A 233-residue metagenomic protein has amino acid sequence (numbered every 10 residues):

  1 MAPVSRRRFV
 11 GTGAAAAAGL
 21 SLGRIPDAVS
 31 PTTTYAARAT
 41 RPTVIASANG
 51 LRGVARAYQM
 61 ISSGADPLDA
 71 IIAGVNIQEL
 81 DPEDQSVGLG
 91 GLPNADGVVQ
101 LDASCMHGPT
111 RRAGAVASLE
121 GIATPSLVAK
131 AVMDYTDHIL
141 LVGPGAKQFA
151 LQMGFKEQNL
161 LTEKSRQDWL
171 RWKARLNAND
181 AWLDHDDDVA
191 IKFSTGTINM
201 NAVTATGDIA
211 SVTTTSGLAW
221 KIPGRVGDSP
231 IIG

Functional and structural regions predicted by a protein language model:
M1-A17: N-terminal secretory signal peptides and thylakoid transit peptides that target proteins across membranes
G23-A55: C-terminal segment of N-terminal export signals and the immediately downstream linker at the start of the mature
S47, D69-I72, V87, C105 (+5 more regions): General beta-strand structural signal in soluble alpha/beta enzymes
Q78-G88, F155-L160, I209-A210, A219: Secretory-pathway/luminal and periplasmic proteins that interact with or process carbohydrate-rich
V87-C105: Short, surface-exposed glycine/acidic/tryptophan-bearing loops
L101, R111-D188, K192: C-terminal binding/interaction regions
H107-V132, I139, D208-G233: Gly/Pro-rich active-site capping loops and adjacent beta-alpha segments that organize cofactor/substrate pockets
W182-I222: Internal active-site segments that recognize and position negatively charged phosphoryl groups and nucleotide moieties
